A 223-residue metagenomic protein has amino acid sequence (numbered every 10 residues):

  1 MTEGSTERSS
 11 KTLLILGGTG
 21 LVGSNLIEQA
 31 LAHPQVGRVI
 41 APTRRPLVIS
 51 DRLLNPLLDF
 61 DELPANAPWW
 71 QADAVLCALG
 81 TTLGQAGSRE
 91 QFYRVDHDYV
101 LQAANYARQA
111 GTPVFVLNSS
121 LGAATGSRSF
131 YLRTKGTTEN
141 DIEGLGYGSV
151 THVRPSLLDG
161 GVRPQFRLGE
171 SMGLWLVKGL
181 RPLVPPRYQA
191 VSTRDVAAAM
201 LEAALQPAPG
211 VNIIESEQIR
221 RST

Functional and structural regions predicted by a protein language model:
K11-H33: N-terminal Rossmann NAD(P)H-binding glycine-rich loop of SDR-like oxidoreductase domains
L13, L54-Q109, A204: NAD(P)H-binding glycine-rich loop region in Rossmannoid oxidoreductase-like domains and their noncatalytic homologs
L16, P42, A78-L79, F115-L121 (+1 more regions): SDR active-site strand-loop-helix element
A32-P34, T125-T223: Oxidoreductase cofactor-interface core, primarily capturing Rossmann-like NAD(P)-dependent enzymes
I40-V48: Short, polar loop motifs at secondary-structure junctions
R52-L54, V150: Short, conserved active-site loop motifs that form the nucleotide-linked donor/cofactor pocket
R89, R94-E139, G144, G148-H152: Conserved Rossmann-fold NAD(P)-dependent oxidoreductase catalytic core, especially the SDR/UDP-sugar
